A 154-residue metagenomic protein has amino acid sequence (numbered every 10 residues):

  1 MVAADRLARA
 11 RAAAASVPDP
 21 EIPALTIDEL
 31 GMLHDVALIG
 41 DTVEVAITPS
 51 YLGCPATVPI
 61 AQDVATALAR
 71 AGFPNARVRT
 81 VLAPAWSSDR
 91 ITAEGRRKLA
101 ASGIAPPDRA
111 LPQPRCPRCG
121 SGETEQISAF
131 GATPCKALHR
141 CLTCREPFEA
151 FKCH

Functional and structural regions predicted by a protein language model:
M1-H154: Domain-level signature for proteins that mediate thiol-based redox and metal-cofactor handling
